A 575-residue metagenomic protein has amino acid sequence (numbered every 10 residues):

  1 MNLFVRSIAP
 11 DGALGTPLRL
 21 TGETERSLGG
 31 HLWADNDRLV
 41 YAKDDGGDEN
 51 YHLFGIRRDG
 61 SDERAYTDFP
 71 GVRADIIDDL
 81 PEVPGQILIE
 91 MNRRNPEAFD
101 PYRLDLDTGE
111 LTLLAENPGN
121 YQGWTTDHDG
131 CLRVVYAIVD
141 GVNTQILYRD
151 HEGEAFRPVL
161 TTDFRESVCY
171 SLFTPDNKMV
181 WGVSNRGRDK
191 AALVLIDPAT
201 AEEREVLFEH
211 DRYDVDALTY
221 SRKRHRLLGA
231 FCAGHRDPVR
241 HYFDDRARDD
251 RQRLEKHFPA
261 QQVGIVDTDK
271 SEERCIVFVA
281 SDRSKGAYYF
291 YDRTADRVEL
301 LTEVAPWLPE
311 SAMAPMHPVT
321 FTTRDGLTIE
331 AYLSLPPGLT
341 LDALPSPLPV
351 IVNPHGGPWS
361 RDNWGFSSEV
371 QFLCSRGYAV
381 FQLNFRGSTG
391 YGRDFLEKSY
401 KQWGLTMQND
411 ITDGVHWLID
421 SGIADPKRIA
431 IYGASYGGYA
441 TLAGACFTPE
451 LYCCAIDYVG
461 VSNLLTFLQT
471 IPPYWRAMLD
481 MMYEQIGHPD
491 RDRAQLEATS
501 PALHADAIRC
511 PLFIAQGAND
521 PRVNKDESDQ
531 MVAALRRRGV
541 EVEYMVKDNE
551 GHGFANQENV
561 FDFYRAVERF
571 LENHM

Functional and structural regions predicted by a protein language model:
M1, R6-I8, V40-G47, R57 (+14 more regions): Beta-strand C-termini and the immediately following turn/loop, strongest in propeller blades
V5-S7, G55, R103, Y148 (+5 more regions): Conserved blade-register residue in beta-propeller folds
R6-L28, R57-A74, L104-Q122, Q145-L172 (+4 more regions): Multi-bladed beta-propeller domains
L18, G29-G30, Y51-H52, R64-T67 (+10 more regions): Non-catalytic accessory segments flanking enzyme active sites
S27-G55: Glycine-rich, N-terminal phosphate-binding loop and its surrounding beta-alpha-beta segment
R188-L218, R222-R226, G234, R246-A247 (+7 more regions): Alpha/beta-hydrolase-fold serine-hydrolase catalytic core, especially in secreted/extracellular enzymes
W307-K427, Y432-S435, Q469-L479: Cap/lid segment of the alpha/beta-hydrolase catalytic domain
F385-M575: Active-site-proximal cap/loop segments of hydrolase catalytic domains
